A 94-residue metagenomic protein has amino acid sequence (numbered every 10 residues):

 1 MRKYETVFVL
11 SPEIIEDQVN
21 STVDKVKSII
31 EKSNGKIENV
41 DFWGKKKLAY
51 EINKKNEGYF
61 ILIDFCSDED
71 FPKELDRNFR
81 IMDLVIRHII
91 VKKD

Functional and structural regions predicted by a protein language model:
R2-D94: Structured, basic alpha/beta domains of bacterial-type, RNA-associated proteins
